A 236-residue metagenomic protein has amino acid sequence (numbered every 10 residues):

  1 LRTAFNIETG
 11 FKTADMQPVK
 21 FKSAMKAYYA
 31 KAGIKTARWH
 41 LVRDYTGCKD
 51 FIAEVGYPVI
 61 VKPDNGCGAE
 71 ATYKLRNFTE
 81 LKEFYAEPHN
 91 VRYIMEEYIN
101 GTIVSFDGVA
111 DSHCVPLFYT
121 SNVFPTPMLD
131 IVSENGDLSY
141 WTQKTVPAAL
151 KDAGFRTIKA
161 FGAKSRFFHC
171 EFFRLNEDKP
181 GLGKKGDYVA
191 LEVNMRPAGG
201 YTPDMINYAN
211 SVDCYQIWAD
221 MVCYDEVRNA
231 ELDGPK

Functional and structural regions predicted by a protein language model:
L1-A14, T46, Y224-R228, P235: ATP-binding N-terminal substructure of ATP-dependent carboxylate-amine bond-forming enzymes
T3, A30, A53, K159 (+1 more regions): Short polybasic/polar patches that bind polyanions
E8, N65-G68, R196-G199: A short, flexible beta-alpha/helix-coil linker loop
K12, R38-W39, F168: Residue-level detector of family-conserved "landmark" positions at structurally sensitive sites
T13-P18, V123-F124: Short, acidic/turn-prone active-site loops that include or flank metal/cofactor- and phosphate-binding residues
M16-G101, D111-C114, D137-D152, R156: Active-site nucleotide/adenylate-binding loops and adjacent lid/helix of ATP-dependent enzymes
E97-A163, F167, R174-D178, L182-K185 (+3 more regions): ATP-dependent carboxylate/phosphate-activation module, predominantly the ATP-grasp catalytic core and closely related
